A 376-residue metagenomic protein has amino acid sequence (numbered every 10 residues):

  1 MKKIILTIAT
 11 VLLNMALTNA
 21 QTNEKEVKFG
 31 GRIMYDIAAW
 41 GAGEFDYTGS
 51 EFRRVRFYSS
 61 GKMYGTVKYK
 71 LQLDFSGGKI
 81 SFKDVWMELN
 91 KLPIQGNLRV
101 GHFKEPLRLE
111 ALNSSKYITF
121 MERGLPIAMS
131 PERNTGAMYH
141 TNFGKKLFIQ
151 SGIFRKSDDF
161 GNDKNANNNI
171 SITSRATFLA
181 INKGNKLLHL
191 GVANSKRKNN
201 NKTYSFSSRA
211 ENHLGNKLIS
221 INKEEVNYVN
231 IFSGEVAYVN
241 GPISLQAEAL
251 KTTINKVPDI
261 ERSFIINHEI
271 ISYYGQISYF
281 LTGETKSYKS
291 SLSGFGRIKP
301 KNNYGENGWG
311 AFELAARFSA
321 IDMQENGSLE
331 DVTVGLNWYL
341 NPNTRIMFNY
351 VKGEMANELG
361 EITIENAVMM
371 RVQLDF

Functional and structural regions predicted by a protein language model:
M1-N23: Bacterial Sec-dependent N-terminal signal peptides
I5-L6, K28, K251: Intrinsically disordered, low-complexity segments enriched in glycine/proline and serine/threonine
A9, R108-L109, N255, A356: Active-site-proximal flexible loops/turns
T10-L13, S50, N307, N337: Generic structural signal for beta-strand residues in well-ordered domains
T18-N19, Y117, G161, V257 (+1 more regions): Residue-level signature of transmembrane alpha-helix interfaces in integral membrane proteins
T22-D159, K164-N200, V236, Y274-E284 (+3 more regions): Outer membrane beta-barrel
G43-F45, L89, S205-F376: Outer-membrane beta-barrel pore domains
